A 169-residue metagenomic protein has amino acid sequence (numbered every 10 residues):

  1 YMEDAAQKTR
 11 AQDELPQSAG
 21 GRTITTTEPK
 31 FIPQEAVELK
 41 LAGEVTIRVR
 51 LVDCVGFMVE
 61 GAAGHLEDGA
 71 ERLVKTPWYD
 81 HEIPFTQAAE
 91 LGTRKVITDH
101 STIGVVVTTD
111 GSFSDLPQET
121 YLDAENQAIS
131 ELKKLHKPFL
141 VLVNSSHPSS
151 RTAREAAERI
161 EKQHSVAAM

Functional and structural regions predicted by a protein language model:
Y1-W78: Conserved G1/Walker A P-loop phosphate-binding module
A42-V45, K95-D99, E161-K162: Solvent-exposed alpha-helices and their adjacent loops that cap or buttress functional pockets in soluble metabolic
T46-R50, T102-I103, P138: Loop/turn-to-beta-strand initiation segments
G56-M58, D110-F113, S146-S149: Conserved nucleotide-binding/hydrolysis micro-motifs of P-loop NTPases
E60-G64, D115-E119, S150-R154: Conserved ATPase-coupling elements of RecA-like P-loop NTPase cores
A62-S114, E131-L132: Inter-motif core of Ras-like GTPase G domains
T120-N126: Charged helix-capping and loop-helix junction motifs
Q127-L140, S145-M169: Canonical P-loop GTPase G-domain recognition
